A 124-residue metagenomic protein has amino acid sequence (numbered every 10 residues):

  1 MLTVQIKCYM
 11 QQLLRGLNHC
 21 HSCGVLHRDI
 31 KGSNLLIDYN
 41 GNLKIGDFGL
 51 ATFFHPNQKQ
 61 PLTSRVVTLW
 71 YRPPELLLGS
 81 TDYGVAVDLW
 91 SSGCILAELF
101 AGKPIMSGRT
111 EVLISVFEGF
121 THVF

Functional and structural regions predicted by a protein language model:
Y9-M10: Activation segment signature within eukaryotic-like protein kinase domains
H21-D38: Catalytic-loop of the protein kinase fold
K44-D47: Pre-DFG segment of protein kinase catalytic domains
L62-L76: Conserved activation segment of eukaryotic-like protein kinases, specifically the C-terminal portion of the activation
L76-V87, I105-M106: Conserved end of the kinase activation segment
I105-F124: C-terminal lobe of the eukaryotic/viral protein kinase catalytic domain
